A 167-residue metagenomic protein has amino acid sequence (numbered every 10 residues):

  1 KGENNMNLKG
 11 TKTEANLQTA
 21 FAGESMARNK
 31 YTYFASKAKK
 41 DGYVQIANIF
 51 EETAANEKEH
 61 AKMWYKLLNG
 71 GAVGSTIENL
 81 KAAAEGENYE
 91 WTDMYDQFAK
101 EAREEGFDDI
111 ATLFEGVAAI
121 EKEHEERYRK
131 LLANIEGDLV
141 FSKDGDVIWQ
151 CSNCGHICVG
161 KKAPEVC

Functional and structural regions predicted by a protein language model:
G2, M6-V166: Non-heme di-metal
